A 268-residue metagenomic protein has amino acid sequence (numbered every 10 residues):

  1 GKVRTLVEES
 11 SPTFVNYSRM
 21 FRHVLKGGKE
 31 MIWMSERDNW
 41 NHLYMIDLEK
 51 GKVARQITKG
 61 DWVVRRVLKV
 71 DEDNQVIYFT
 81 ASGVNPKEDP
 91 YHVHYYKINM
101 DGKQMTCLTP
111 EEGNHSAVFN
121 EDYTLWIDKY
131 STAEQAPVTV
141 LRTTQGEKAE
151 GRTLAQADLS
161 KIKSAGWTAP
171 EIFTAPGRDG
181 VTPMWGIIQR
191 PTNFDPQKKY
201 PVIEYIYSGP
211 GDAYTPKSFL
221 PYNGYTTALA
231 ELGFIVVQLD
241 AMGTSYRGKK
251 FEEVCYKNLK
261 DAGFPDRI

Functional and structural regions predicted by a protein language model:
G1-M20, I46-D73, S82-K87, I98-H115 (+1 more regions): Multi-bladed beta-propeller domains
S18-K29, W33: Signature of short aromatic-glycine-proline-rich micro-motifs recurring in repeat-based ectodomains
K26-G28, D71-N74, E121-D122: Residue-level detector of Asp-centered blade-edge/turn motifs that repeat once per structural unit in beta-propeller
E30-M34, I77-A81, W126-K129: Residue position within the beta-strands of beta-propeller blades
E36-N41, P86-Y91, T132-Q135: Short, solvent-exposed loop/turn segments at conserved positions within beta-propeller repeat blades
H42-Y44, H94-Y96, V138-V140: A short loop-to-beta-strand structural motif that recurs across blades of beta-propeller domains
A81, Y91-H94, T215-S218: Beta-propeller blade termini and top-face loops
N114-I268: Serine-hydrolase catalytic core recognition
